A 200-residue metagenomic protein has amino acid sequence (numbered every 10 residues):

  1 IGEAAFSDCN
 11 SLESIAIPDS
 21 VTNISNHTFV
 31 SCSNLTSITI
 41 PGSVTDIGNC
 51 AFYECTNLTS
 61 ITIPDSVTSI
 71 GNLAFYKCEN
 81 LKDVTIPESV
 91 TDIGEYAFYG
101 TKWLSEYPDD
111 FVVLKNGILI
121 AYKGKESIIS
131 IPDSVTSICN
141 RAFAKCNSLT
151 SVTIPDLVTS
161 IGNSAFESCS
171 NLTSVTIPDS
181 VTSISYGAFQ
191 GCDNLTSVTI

Functional and structural regions predicted by a protein language model:
G2-S7, S25-V30, G48-Y53, G71-Y76 (+4 more regions): Consensus positions within tandem repeat domains that build extended binding/scaffold surfaces
C9-N23, S33-D46, T56-S69, C78-D92 (+5 more regions): Structural signature of tandem-repeat unit edges
